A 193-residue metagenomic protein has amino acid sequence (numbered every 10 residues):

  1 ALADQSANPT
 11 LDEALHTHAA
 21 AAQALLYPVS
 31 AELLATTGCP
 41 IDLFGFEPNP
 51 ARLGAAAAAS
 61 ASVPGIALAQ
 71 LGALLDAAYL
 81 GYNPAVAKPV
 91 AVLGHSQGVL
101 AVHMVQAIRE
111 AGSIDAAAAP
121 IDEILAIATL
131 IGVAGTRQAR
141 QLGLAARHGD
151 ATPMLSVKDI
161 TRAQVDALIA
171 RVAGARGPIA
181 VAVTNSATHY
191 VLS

Functional and structural regions predicted by a protein language model:
A1-L93, L192: Helix-rich "cap/lid" substructures immediately adjacent to catalytic or cofactor-binding pockets
Q5-P9, G98, D159-R162: Low-complexity, intrinsically disordered regions enriched in charged/polar residues
S6, V105-Q106: Hydrophobic residues in alpha-helical segments
L71, V102-M104: Short, hydrophobic alpha-helix immediately C-terminal to the catalytic nucleophile
L75, Y79, V99-A101, R109-E110 (+1 more regions): Aromatic-enriched hydrophobic runs in primary sequence
V90-G98, V102: Gly/Ala-rich beta-loop-alpha elbow adjacent to hydrolase catalytic centers
Q106-S193: Alpha/beta catalytic cores of group-transfer enzymes, especially the acyltransferase/condensing modules of polyketide
